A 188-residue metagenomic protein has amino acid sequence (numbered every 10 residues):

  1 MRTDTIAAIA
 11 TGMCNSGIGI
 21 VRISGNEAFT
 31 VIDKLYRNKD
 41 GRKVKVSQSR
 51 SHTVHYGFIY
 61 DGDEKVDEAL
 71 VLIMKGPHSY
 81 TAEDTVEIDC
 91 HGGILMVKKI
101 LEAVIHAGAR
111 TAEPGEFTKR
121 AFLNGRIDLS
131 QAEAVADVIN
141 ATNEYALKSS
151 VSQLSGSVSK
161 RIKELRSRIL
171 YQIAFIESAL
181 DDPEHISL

Functional and structural regions predicted by a protein language model:
M1-K148, S152, G156: A glycine-rich (often HGG/GG-containing) alpha/beta subdomain
E144-L188: Flexible nucleotide-interacting loop at or near the entrance of a catalytic core
